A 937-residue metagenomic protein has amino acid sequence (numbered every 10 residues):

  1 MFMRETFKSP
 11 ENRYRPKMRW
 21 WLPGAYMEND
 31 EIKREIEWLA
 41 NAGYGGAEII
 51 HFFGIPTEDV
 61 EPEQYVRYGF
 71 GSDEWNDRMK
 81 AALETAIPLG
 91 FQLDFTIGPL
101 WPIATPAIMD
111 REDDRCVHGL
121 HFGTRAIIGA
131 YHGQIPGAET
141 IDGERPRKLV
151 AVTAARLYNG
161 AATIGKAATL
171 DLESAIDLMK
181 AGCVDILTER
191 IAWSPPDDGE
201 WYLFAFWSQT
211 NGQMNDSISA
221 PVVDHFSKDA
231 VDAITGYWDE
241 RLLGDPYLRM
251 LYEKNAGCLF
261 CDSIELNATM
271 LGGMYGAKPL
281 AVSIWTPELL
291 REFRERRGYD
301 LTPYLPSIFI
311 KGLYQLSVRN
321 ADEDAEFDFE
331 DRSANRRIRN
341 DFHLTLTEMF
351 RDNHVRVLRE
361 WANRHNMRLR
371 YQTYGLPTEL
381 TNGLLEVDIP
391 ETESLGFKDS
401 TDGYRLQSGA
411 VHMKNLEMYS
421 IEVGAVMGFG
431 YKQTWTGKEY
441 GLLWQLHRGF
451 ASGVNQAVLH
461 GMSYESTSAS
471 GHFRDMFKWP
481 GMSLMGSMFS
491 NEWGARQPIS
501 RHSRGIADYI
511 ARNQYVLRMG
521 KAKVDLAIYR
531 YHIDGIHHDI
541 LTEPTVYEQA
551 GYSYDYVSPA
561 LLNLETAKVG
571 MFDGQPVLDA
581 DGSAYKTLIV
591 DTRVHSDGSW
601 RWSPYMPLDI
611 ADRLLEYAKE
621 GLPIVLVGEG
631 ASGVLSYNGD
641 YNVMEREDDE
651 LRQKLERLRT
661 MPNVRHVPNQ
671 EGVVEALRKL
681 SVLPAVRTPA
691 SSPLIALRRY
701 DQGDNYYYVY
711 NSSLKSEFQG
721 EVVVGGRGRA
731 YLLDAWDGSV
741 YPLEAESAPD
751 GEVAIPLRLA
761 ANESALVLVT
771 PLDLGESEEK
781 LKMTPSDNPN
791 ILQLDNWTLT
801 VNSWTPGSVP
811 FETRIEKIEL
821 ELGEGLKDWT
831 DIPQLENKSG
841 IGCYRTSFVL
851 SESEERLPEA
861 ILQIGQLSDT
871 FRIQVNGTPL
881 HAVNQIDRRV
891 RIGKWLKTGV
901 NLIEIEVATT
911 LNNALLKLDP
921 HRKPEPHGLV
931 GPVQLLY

Functional and structural regions predicted by a protein language model:
M1-A256, Y937: Mature N-terminal, pre-catalytic/accessory segment of carbohydrate-active enzymes
Y14-K17, E28-K33, G46-A47, Q64-W101 (+9 more regions): Carbohydrate-binding surfaces of carbohydrate-active enzymes
N211, D773-E776, A908-L915: Short acidic/polar inter-strand loop motif in beta-rich domains
S713, G726, Q866-S868, L896-T898: A generic beta-sheet turn/junction motif
V722, F848-N876, N884, I903-V907: Aromatic-lined ligand-binding clefts that engage carbohydrates, nucleic acids, or primary amines
L880-V890: Aromatic-rich membrane-interfacial microdomains
R888-L902, E906-L911: Short, surface-exposed tryptophan/glycine-enriched loops that mediate extracellular molecular recognition
L915-Y937: Exposed low-complexity, polar/acidic, P/S/T/G-rich flexible segments that act as propeptides, protease-susceptible
